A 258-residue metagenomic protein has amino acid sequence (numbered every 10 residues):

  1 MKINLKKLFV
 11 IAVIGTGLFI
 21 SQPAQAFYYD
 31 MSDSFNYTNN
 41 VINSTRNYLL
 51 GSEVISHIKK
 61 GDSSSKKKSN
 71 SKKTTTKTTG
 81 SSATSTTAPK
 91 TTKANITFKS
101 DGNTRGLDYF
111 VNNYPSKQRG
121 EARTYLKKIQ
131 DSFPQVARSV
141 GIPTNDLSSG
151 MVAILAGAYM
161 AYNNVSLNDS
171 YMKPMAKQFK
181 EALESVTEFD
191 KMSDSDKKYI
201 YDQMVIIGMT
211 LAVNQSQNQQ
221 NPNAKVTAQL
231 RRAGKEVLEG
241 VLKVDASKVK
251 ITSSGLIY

Functional and structural regions predicted by a protein language model:
M1-K2, A26: Initiator methionine at the very start of the polypeptide chain
K2-V10: Bacterial N-terminal signal peptides that target proteins for export
I11-F19: Bacterial N-terminal signal peptides
V13-I14, Q25, T84, G234: Intrinsic disorder/low-complexity segments
I20-A26: Sec/Tat signal peptide C-region and signal peptidase I cleavage site
A26-P143, L147, D245: N-terminal Sec/ER secretory leader and immediately downstream segment of secreted/extracellular precursors
F27-Y29, G255-Y258: Short acidic DE-rich linear segments
I96-I257: Mature extracellular/secreted ectodomains of secretory-pathway proteins
